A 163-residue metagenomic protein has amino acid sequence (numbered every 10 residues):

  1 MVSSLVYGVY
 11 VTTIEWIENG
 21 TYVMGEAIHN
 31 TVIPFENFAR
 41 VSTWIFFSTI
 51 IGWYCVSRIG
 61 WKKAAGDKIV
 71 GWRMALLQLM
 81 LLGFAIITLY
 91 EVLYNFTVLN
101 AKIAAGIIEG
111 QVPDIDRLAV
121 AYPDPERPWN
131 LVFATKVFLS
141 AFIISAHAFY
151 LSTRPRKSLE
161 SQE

Functional and structural regions predicted by a protein language model:
M1-V2, K68-Y90: Transmembrane alpha-helical segments of multi-pass membrane proteins
M1-Y54: Transmembrane alpha-helical insertion/packing segments
S3-E15, F84-K102: C-terminal TM-helix exit segments that contain a strictly Trp-centered aromatic cap at the helix terminus
W16-T31, F96-E126: Membrane-interfacial helical/loop segments at transmembrane boundaries in membrane proteins
A27-P34, A65-A75, D124: Juxtamembrane loop-transmembrane helix junctions in multi-pass integral membrane proteins, especially the extracellular
I33-T49, I115-S145: Hydrophobic alpha-helical transmembrane segments
C55-I69, N95-I103, T135-E163: Cytosolic juxtamembrane helix at the C-terminal end of the final transmembrane segment
